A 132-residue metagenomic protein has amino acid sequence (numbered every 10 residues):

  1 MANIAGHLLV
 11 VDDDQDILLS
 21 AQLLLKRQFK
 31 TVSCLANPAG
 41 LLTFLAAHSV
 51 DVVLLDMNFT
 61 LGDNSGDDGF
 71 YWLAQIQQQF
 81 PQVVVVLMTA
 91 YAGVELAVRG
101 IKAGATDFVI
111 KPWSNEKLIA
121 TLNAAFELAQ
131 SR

Functional and structural regions predicted by a protein language model:
M1-L9, Q22, A39: Non-catalytic signal-transmission and effector/linker regions of two-component phosphorelay proteins
N3, Q15-S33: Two-component/phosphorelay signaling modules centered on CheY-like receiver
C34-V52: Acidic, metal-coordinating helix/loop segments flanking the phosphotransfer/catalytic sites of two-component signaling
N64-Q82: Short amphipathic alpha-helix used as the core "switch/output" element in two-component signaling
G93-E95, V109, W113-N123: C-terminal output helix
N123-R132: The C-terminal output helix
